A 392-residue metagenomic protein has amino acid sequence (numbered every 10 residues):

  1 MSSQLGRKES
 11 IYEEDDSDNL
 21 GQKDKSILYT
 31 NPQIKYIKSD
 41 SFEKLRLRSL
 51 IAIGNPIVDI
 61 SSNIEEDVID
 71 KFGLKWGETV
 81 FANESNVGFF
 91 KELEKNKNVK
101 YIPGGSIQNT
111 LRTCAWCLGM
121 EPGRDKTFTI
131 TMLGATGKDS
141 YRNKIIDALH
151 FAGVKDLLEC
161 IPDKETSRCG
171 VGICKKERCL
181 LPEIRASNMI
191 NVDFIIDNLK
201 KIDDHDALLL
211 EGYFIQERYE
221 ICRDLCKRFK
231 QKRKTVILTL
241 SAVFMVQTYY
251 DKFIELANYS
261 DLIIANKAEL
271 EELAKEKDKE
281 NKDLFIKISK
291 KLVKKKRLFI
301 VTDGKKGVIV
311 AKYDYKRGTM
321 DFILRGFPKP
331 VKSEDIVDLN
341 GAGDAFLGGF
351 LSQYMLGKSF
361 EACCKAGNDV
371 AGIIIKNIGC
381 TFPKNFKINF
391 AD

Functional and structural regions predicted by a protein language model:
M1-P56, I60-N63, K277-D392: Conserved phosphate-binding/catalytic region of the ribokinase-like
Q4-P32, K38-F42, E84-R168, A391: Substrate-binding N-lobe of the ribokinase-like
L20, I27, A207-K287, R297-L298 (+2 more regions): Conserved beta-alpha-beta core of the PfkB/ribokinase-like small-molecule kinase fold
I53-N55, G134-K138, I173-K175, E183 (+1 more regions): Cofactor-binding loop segments of dinucleotide-utilizing enzymes, especially the Rossmann-like FAD- and NAD(P)+-binding
D67-K95: Short catalytic helix/loop segments, enriched in acidic residues and glycine and frequently bearing histidine
A115, H150, K230-Q231, V293: Anion (oxyanion) recognition and catalysis
A152, L157-P162, C169-R218: Conserved phosphate-binding/catalytic loop of the ribokinase/pfkB sugar-kinase fold
K200-K201, F253-L256, L292: Structural alpha-helical scaffold elements that stabilize or flank donor/cofactor-binding regions in carbohydrate
